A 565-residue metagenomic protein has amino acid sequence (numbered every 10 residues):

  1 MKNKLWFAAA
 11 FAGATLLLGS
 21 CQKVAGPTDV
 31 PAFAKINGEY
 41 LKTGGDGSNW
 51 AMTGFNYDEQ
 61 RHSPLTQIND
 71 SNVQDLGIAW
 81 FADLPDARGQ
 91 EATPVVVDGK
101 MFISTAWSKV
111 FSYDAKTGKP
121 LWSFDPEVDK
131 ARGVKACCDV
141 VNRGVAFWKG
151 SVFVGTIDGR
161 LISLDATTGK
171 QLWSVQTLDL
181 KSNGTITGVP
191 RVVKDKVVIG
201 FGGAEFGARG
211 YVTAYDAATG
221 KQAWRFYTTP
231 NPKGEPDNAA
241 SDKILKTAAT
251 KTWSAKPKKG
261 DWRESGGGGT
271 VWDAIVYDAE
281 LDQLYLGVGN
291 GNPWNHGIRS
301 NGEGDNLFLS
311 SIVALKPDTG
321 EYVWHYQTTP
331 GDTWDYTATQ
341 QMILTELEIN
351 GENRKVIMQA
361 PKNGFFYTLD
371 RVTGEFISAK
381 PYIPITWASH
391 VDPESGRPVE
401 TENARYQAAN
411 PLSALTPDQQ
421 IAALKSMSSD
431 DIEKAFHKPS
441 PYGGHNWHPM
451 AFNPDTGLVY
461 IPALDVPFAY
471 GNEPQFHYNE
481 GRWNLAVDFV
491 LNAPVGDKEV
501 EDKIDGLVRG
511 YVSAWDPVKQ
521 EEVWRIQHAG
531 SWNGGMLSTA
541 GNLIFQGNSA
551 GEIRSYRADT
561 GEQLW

Functional and structural regions predicted by a protein language model:
L17-S20: C-terminal motif of bacterial Sec signal peptides marking the signal peptidase cleavage site
G26-I78, D237-T247, T416-S429, E501-D502 (+1 more regions): Blade/loop signatures of beta-propeller domains
W50-G54, G89-K109, V134-R160, T185-F206 (+9 more regions): Repeat-blade elements of multi-bladed beta-propeller folds
E59-L178, T539: N-terminal cofactor/phosphate-binding cores enriched in small/glycine residues, especially glycine-rich loops such as
A82-T93, S123-A146, S174-V189, Y227-A274 (+8 more regions): Extracytoplasmic beta-rich repeat domains
A115-P120, R143-T177, S182-T228, K233 (+1 more regions): Hydrophobic or amphipathic alpha-helical targeting/insertion segments
L164, G169, G210-K221, G302-G320 (+3 more regions): Beta-propeller blade signature
I199-G210, K259, L286-N306, V466-D505: Short, conserved, GDST-rich strand-edge loop motifs in beta-rich repeat architectures
